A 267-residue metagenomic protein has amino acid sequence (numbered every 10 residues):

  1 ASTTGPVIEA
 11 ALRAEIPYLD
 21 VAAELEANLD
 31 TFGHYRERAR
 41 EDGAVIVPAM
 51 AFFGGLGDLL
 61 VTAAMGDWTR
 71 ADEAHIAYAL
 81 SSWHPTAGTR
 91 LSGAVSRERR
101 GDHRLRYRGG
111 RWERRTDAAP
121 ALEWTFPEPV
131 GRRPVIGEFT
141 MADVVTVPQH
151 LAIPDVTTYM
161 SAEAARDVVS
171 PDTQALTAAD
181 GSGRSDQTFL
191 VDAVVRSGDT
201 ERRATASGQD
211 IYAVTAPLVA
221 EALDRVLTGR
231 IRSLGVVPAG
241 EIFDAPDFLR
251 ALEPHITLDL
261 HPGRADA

Functional and structural regions predicted by a protein language model:
A1-D30: NAD(P)H-binding glycine-rich loop region in Rossmannoid oxidoreductase-like domains and their noncatalytic homologs
V7-A11, A39, L252: A generic structural signal for well-ordered alpha-helical segments
A22-V45: Rossmann-fold NAD(P)-binding glycine/threonine-rich loop
G43-S81, L223: Adenosine-phosphate binding glycine-rich loop
G57-L60, T140-D143, V214-V219: Catalytic-loop motifs flanking and including active-site residues across diverse enzymes
G66-A204, A213: Active-site-lining helix/loop region of Rossmann-like oxidoreductase modules
A164-A267: C-terminal active-site/capping subdomain that shapes the small-molecule cofactor and substrate pocket of enzyme
